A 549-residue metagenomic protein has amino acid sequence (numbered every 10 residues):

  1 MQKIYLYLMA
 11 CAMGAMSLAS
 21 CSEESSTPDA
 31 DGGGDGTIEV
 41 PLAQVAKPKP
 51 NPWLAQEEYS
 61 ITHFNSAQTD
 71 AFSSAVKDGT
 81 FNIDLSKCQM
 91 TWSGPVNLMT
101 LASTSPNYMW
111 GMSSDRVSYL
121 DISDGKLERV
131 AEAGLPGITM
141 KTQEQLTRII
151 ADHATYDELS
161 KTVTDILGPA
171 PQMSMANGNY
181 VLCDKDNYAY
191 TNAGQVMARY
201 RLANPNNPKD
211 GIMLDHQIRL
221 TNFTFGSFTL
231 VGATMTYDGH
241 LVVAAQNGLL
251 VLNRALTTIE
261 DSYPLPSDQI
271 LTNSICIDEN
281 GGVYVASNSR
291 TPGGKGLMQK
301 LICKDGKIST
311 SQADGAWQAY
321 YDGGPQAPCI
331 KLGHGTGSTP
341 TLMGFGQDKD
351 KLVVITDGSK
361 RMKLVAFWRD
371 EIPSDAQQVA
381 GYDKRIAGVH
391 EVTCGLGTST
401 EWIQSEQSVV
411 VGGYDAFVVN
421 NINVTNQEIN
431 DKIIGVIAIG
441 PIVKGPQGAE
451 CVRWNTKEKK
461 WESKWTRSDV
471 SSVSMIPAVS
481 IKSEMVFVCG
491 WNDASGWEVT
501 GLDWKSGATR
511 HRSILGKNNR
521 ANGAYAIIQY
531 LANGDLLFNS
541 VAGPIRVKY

Functional and structural regions predicted by a protein language model:
M16-T37: Bacterial Sec-dependent N-terminal signal peptides
E39-L120, Q172-N187: Beta-strand-rich domains and repeat architectures in extracellular enzymes and scaffolds, especially beta-propellers
V76-K87, E132-A170, M213-G226, P266-S267 (+4 more regions): Surface-exposed loop and turn segments in beta-propeller and other repeat-based domains that flank or scaffold
W92-A102, G137-A151, I166-C183, T221-T234 (+5 more regions): Repeated scaffold domains used in trafficking and secretory/extracellular systems, primarily beta-propellers
S103-S105, C183-K185, M235-D238, I277-N280 (+4 more regions): Residue-level detector of Asp-centered blade-edge/turn motifs that repeat once per structural unit in beta-propeller
C276-E401: Long, internal scaffold/assembly segments composed of regular secondary structure
K351-I355, Q404-S513, N518: Loop/turn-rich, solvent-exposed surfaces of beta-rich toroidal or solenoidal domains
N522-Y549: Blade-level signature of beta-propeller repeat domains, shared across WD40, Kelch, NHL, RCC1 and BNR/Asp-box propellers
